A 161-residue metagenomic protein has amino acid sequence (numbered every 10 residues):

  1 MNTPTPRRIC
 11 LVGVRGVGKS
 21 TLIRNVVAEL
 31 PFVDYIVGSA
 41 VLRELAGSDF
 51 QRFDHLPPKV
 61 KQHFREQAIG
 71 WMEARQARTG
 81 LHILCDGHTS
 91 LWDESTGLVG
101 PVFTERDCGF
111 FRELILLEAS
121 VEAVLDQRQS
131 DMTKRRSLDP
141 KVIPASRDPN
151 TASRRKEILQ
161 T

Functional and structural regions predicted by a protein language model:
M1-P6: Phosphate-binding P-loop
L11: Hydrophobic anchor at the beta1->P-loop junction of P-loop NTPases
R15: The conserved Walker
K19: Conserved lysine of the Walker
L22: Hydrophobic positions on the alpha1 helix immediately C-terminal to the Walker A/P-loop
G38-V99: ATP-dependent small-molecule kinase phosphotransfer cores that center on conserved nucleotide phosphate-binding segments
G87-D131: ATP-dependent NMP and nucleoside kinases share a basic, alpha-helical "lid"
S130-T161: Small-molecule kinase domains that catalyze NTP-dependent phosphoryl transfer to phosphate-bearing small molecules
